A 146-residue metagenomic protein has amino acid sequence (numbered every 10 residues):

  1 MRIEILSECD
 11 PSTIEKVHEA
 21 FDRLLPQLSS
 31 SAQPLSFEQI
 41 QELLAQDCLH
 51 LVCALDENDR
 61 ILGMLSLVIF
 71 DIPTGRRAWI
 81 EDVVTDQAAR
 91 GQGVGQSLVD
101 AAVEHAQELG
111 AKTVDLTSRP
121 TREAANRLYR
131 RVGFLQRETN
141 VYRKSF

Functional and structural regions predicted by a protein language model:
M1-K16: Conserved N-terminal entry element of GNAT/NAT acetyltransferase domains
I14-E42: Conserved GNAT-fold acetyl-CoA-binding loop/helix
E42-C53: A short helix-loop-beta-strand connector motif used in the catalytic cores of GNAT acetyltransferases and, in some
C53, R60-I69, W79, V84: Conserved beta-strand in the GNAT
F70-I80, R90, R137: A conserved beta-turn-beta hairpin within the catalytic core of GNAT-like acetyltransferases that forms part
T85, G91-E104, R127, R131: Conserved acetyl-CoA-binding loop-helix of GNAT-fold acetyltransferases
Q96, P120-E138, R143-K144: Conserved active-site alpha-helix within GNAT-family acetyltransferase domains
A106-S118: Conserved GNAT acetyl-CoA-binding A-motif
